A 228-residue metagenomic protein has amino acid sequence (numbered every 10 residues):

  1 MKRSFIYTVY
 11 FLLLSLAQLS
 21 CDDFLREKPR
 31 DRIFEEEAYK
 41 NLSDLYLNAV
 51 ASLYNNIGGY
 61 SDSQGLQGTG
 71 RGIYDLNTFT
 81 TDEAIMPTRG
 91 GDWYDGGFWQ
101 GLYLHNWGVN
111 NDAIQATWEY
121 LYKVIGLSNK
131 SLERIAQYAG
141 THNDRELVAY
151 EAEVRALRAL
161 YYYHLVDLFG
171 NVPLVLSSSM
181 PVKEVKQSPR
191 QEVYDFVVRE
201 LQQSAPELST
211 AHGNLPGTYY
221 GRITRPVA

Functional and structural regions predicted by a protein language model:
M1-R30: Bacterial Sec-dependent N-terminal signal peptides
F5-I6, Y74, Y161, A228: Sequence-pattern detector for short linear motifs and compositional/periodic biases rather than a specific fold
D22-E153, L157-S179, K183-Y194, A211-G217: Short acidic-aromatic linear motifs embedded in glycine-rich loops, typified by GG[WY][YF]DAGD(H) and related
Y219-A228: Amphipathic alpha-helical protein-interaction segments enriched in hydrophobic
